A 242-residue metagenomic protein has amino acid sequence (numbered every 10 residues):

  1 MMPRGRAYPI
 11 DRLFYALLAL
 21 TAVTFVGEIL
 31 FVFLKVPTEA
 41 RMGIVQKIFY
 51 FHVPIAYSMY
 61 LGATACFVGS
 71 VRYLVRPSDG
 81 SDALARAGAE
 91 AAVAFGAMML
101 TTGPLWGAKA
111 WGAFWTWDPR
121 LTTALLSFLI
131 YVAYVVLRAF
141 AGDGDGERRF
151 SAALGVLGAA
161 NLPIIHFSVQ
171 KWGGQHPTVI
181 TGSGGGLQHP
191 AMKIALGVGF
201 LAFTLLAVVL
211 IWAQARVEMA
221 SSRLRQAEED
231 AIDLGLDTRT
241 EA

Functional and structural regions predicted by a protein language model:
M1-A242: Polytopic transmembrane helical bundles with strong interfacial aromatic enrichment
